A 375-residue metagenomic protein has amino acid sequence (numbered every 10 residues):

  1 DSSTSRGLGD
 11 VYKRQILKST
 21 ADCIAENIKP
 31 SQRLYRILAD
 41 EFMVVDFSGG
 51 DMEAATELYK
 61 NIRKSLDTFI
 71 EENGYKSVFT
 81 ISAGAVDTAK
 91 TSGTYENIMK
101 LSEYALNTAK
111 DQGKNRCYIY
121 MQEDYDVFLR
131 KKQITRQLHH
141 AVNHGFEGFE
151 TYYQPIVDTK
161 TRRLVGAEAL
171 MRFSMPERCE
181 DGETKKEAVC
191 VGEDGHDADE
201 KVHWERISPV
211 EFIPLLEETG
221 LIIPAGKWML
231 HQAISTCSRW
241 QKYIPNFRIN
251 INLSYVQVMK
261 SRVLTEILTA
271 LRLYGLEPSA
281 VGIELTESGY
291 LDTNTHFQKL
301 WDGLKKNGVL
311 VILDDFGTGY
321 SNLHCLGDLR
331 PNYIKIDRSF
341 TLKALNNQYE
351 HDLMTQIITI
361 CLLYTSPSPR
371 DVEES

Functional and structural regions predicted by a protein language model:
D1-E26, Y35-A39, M43-V44, M52-K60 (+5 more regions): Conserved long alpha-helical elements within nucleotide-processing catalytic cores of c-di-GMP signaling and class III
A21-A25, A54-N73, K100-E103, M229-S238 (+1 more regions): Alpha-helical scaffold within the catalytic cores of cyclic-nucleotide enzymes
L34, N61, Y75, S82-T91 (+13 more regions): Cyclic nucleotide signaling catalytic output domains
Y35-L38, L66-S82, K110, E205 (+2 more regions): Catalytic core regions of nucleotide second-messenger enzymes
V45-A55, N73-K76, I81-I98, E123-V127 (+4 more regions): Catalytic strand-loop-helix junctions within cyclic-nucleotide turnover domains
V127, A188-G192, H196-W204, T219-F297: Catalytic core of bacterial c-di-GMP phosphodiesterases, primarily the EAL and HD-GYP domains, capturing alpha-helical
R130-L215, N252, L313: Active-site core of bacterial EAL-family cyclic-dinucleotide phosphodiesterase domains
K185-V191, L268-A344, I358-L362, S366-R370 (+1 more regions): The catalytic core of metal-dependent phosphodiesterases that act on cyclic dinucleotides
